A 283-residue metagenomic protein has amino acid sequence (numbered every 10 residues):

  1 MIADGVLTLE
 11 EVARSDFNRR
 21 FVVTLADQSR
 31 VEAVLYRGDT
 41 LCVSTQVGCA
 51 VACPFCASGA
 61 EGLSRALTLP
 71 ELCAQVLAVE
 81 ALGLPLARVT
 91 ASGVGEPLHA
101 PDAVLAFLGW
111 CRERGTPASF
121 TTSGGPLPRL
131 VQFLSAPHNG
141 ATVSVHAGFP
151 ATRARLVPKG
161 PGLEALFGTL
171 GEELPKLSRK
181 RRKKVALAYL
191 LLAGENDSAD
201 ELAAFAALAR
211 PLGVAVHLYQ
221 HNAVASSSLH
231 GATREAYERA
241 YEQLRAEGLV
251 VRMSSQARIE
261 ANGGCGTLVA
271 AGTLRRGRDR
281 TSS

Functional and structural regions predicted by a protein language model:
M1-D39, V43, R280-S283: Flexible, acidic/Gly-rich N-terminal and inter-domain linker regions that tether and position cofactor-handling modules
I2-L7, R20, V51-A52, A74 (+2 more regions): SAM-dependent transferase fold signal centered on methyltransferase-like domains, encompassing both Class I
D4, R258-S283: Radical SAM enzyme core and accessory elements
T8-A13, N18-V22, R129-V131, N196-D197 (+2 more regions): Short, solvent-exposed polar/charged micro-motifs at secondary-structure junctions
Y36-E71: Canonical Radical SAM [4Fe-4S] cluster-binding loop centered on the CxxxCxxC motif and its immediate flanking residues
C49, V216, C265: Residue-level signature of catalytic and energy-coupling elements of molecular machines, predominantly ATP/GTP-dependent
V79-Q243, E247: Conserved AdoMet/S-adenosylmethionine-binding subsite of the radical SAM
H221, L244, V251-G264: Classical nucleotidyltransferase
